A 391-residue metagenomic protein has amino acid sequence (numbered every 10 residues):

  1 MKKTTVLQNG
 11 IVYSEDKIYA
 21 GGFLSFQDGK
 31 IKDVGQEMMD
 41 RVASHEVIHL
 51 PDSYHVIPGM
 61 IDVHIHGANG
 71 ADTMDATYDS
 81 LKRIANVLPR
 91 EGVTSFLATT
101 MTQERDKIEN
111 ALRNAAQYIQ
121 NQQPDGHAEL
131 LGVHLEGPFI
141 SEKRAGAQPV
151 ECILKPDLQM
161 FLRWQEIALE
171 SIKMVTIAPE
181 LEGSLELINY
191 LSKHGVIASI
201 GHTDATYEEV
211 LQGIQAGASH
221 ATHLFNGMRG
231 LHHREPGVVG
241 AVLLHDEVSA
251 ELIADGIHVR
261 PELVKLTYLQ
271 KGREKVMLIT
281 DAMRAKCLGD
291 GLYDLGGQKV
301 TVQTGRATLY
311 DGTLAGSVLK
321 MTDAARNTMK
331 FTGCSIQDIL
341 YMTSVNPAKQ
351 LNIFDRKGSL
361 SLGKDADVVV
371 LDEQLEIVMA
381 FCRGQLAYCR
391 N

Functional and structural regions predicted by a protein language model:
M1-V42: N-terminal metal-binding scaffold of metallo-dependent hydrolase/deaminase domains
K2-Q8, V12, R41-K82, N86: Replace "His-x-His-based motif
G10, K349, S359-N391: C-terminal cap of metal-dependent C-N hydrolases
Y54-V56, V63, T73-A128, C152-I167 (+1 more regions): Alpha-helical scaffold segments that flank or form the walls of functional sites
H66, K82-A111, H127-S141, A168-E180 (+4 more regions): Divalent metal-dependent hydrolysis catalytic cores, especially in the metallo-beta-lactamase
V87-L97, E142-L169, Q212-L224, E235-S249 (+1 more regions): Active-site gating loops and adjacent loop-to-helix segments of metal-dependent hydrolytic enzymes
L162, E166-L288: Active-site core of metal-dependent hydrolases
A241-A250, Y268-T280, K286-K364, V368-V370: His/Asp/Glu-enriched, well-ordered alpha-helical/loop segment that forms or immediately abuts the divalent-metal
